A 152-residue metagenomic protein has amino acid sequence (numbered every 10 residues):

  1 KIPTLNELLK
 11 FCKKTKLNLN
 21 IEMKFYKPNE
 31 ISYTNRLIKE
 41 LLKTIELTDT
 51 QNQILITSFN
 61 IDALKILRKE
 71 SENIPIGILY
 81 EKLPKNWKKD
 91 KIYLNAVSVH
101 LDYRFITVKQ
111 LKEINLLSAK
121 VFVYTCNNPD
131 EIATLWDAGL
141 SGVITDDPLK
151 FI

Functional and structural regions predicted by a protein language model:
K1-E81, L94-V97, L101, L117: Metal-dependent phosphodiesterase/phospholipase catalytic core, i.e., the His/Asp/Glu-rich active-site region
E7, C12, G77-I152: C-terminal active-site rim and adjoining tail of enzyme catalytic domains
